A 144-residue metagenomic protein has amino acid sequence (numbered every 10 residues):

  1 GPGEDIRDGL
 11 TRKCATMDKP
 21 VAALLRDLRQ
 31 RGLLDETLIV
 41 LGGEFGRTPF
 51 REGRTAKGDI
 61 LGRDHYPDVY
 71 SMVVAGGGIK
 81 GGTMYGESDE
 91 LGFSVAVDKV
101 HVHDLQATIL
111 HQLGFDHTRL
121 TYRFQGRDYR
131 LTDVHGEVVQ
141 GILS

Functional and structural regions predicted by a protein language model:
G1-S144: Ligand-binding pockets and gating/stacking loops
